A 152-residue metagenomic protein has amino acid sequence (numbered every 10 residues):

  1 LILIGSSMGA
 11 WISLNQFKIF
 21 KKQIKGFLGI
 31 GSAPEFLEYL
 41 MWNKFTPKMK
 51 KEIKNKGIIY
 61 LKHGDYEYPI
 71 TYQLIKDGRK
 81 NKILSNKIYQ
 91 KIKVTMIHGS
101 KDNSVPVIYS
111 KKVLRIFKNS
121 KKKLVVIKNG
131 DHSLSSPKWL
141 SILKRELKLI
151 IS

Functional and structural regions predicted by a protein language model:
I2, Q23-K121, V126, D131-I150: The alpha/beta-hydrolase serine catalytic core
G5-G9, S13: Gly/Ala-rich beta-loop-alpha elbow adjacent to hydrolase catalytic centers
N15-I19, K112: Active-site signature of alpha/beta-hydrolase-fold catalytic machinery across serine- and Asp/Cys-nucleophile hydrolases
